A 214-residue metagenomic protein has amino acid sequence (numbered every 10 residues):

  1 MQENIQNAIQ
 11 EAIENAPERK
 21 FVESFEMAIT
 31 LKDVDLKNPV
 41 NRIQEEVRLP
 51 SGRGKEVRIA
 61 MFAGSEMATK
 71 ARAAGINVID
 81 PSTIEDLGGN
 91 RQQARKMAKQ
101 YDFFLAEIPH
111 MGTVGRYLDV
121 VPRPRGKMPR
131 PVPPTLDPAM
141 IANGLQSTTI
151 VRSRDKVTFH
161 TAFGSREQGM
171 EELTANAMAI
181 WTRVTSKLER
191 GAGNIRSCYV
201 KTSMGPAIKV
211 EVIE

Functional and structural regions predicted by a protein language model:
M1: OB-fold/S1-family RNA-binding modules
N7-N15: Interdomain regulatory linker/hinge segments that flank or connect interaction modules in polarity/junction/synaptic
N15-T69, D86-A94: Translation machinery proteins
K20-S24, K187-Y199: Flexible, glycine/charged-enriched surface loops at secondary-structure junctions
P50-G54, R95-K99, V151-R154, R190-G193 (+1 more regions): Solvent-exposed alpha-helices and their adjacent loops that cap or buttress functional pockets in soluble metabolic
A63, A162-S165, T202-M204, V212-E214: Flexible glycine-/small-residue-rich
A71, V200: Residue-level signature of catalytic and energy-coupling elements of molecular machines, predominantly ATP/GTP-dependent
S82-K187: Long, charge-patterned amphipathic alpha-helical coiled-coil/hairpin "stalk" segments used as oligomerization
